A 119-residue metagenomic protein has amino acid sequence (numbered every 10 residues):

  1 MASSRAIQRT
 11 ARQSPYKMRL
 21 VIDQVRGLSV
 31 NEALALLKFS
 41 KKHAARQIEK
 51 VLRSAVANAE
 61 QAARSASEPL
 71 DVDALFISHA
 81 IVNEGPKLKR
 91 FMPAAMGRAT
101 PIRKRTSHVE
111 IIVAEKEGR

Functional and structural regions predicted by a protein language model:
M1-Q13, L20-Q24, L28-R119: Structured, basic alpha/beta domains of bacterial-type, RNA-associated proteins
